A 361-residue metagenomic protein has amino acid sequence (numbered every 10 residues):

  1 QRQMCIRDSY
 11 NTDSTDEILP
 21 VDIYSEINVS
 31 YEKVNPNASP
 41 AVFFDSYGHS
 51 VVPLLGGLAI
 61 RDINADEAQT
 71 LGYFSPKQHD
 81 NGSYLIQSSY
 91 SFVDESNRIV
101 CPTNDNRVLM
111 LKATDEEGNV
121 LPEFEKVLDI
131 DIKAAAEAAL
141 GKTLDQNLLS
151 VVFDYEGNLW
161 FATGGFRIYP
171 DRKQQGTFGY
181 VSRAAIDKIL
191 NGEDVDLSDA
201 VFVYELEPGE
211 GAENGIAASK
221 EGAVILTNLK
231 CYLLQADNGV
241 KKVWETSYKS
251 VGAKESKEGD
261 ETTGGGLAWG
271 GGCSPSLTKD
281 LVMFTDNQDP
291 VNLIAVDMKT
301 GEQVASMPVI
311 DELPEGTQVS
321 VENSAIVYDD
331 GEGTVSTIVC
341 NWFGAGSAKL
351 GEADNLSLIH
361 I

Functional and structural regions predicted by a protein language model:
Q1-I6, I361: Short, small-residue-biased leader/transition segments that mark boundaries at the very start of proteins
R7-I23, D45, H49-K77, L111-G118: Beta-propeller domains
I27-E32, Q69-N81, K126-G141, S198-L206 (+3 more regions): A short beta-strand motif characteristic of beta-propeller blades
K33-F43, H79-F92, E137-V151, G209-A217 (+2 more regions): Repeated scaffold domains used in trafficking and secretory/extracellular systems, primarily beta-propellers
H49-V52, R98-P102, L159-A162, G222-I225 (+2 more regions): Conserved beta-propeller blade signature
G57-A59, N106-V108, F166-P170, Q288-V291 (+1 more regions): Short glycine/acidic-enriched loop and turn motifs that connect beta-strands
S75-Q87, D105, T114-Y155, G165 (+1 more regions): Asp-box/WD-like beta-propeller blade repeats and closely related beta-sheet repeat scaffolds
G164-K173, C340-S357: Short, conserved, GDST-rich strand-edge loop motifs in beta-rich repeat architectures
